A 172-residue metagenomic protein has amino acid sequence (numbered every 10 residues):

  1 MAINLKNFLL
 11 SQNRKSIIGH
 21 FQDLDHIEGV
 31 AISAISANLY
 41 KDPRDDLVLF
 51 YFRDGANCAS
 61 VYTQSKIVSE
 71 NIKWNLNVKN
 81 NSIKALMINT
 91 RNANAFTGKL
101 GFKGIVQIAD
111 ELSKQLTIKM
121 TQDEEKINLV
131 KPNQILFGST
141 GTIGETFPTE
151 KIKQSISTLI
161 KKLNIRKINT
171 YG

Functional and structural regions predicted by a protein language model:
M1-Y62: N-terminal amphipathic/basic leader segments beginning at the initiator methionine
P43-D46, V68-S69, N80-A85, V130-Q134 (+1 more regions): Short coil/turn connectors at secondary-structure junctions
L47-R53, W74-V78, L86-M87: Short beta-strand elements
N57-K79: Glycine-rich oxoanion-binding loops at beta->alpha junctions
V61-Y62, G98-G101, T146-K151: Short acidic, glycine/serine/threonine-rich loops at helix termini
A85-G98, L136-I143: Short glycine-rich or small-residue beta-strand-to-loop segments that form or flank ligand, phosphate, metal/Fe-S
T90-E124: Alpha-helical support elements that line or immediately flank enzyme active sites and cofactor-binding pockets
K114-G172: Glycine-rich, mobile lid/loop segments that gate access to catalytic sites or pores
